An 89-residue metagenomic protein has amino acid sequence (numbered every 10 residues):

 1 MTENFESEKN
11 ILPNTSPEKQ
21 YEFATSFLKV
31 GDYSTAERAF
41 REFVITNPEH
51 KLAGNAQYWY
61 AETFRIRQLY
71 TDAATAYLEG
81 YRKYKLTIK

Functional and structural regions predicted by a protein language model:
M1-T35, A39, T46: Acidic, proline-/serine-/threonine-rich low-complexity intrinsically disordered segments
N14-Q20, K51-N55, K89: Generic helix N-cap/helix-start motif at coil->alpha-helix transitions
S26-F27, T63, K83: Residue-level signature for tetratricopeptide repeat
V44-A53, Y81-K89: Short solvent-exposed coil/turn linkers within tandem alpha-helical repeat scaffolds
